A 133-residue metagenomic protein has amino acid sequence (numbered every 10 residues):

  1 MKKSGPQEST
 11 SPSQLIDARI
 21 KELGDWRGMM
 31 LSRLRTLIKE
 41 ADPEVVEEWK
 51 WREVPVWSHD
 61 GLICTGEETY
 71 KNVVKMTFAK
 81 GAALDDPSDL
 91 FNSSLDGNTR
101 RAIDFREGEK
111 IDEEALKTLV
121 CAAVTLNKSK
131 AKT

Functional and structural regions predicted by a protein language model:
M1-T133: Charge-dense, helix-prone N-terminal extensions
